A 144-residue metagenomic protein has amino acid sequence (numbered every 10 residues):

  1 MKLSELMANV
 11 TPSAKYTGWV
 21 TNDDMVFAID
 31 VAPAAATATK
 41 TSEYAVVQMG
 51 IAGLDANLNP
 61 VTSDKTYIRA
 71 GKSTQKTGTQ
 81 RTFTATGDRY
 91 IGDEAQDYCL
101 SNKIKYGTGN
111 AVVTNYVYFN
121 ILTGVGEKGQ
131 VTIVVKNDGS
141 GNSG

Functional and structural regions predicted by a protein language model:
K2-I91, K136-G144: Solvent-exposed edge beta-strands and adjacent loop segments that serve as assembly or binding interfaces
D93-A95: Short edge beta-strand/strand-turn motifs with a hydrophobic/aromatic core and a Ser/Thr and/or Pro "cap." The feature
D97-V134: Short, acidic/charged, Gly/Pro-enriched secondary-structure junctions
